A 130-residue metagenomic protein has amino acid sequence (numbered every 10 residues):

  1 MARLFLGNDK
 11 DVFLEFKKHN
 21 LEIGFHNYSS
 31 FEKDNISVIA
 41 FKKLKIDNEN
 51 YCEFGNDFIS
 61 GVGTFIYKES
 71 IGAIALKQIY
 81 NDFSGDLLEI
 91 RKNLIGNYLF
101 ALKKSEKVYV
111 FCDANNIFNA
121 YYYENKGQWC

Functional and structural regions predicted by a protein language model:
M1-C130: Cysteine-centered catalytic environments shared across enzyme families
